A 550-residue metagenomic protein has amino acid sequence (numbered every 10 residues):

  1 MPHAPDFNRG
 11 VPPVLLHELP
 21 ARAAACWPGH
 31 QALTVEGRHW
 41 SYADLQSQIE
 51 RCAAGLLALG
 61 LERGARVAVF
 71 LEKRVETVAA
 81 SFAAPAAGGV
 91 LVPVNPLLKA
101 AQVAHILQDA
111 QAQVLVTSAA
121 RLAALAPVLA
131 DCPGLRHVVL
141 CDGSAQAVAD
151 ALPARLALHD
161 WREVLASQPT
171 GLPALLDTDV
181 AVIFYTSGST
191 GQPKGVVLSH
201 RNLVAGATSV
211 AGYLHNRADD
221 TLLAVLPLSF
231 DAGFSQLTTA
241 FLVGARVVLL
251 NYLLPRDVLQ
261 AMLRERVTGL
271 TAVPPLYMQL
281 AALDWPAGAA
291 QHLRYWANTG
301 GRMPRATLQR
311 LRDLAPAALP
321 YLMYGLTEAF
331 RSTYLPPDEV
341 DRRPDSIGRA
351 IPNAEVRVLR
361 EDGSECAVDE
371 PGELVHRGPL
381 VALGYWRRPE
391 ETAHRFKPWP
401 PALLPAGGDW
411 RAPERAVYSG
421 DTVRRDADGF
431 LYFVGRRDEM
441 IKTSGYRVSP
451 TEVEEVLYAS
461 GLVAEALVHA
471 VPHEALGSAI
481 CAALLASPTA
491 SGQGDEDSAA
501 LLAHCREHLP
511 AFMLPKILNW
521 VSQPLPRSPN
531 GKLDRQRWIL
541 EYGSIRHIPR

Functional and structural regions predicted by a protein language model:
N8-P13, A21, G29-R74, V78-F82 (+2 more regions): Conserved AMP-binding/adenylate-forming core of the ANL superfamily
P13, A157-H159, S167-Y185, Q192 (+1 more regions): Conserved pre-ATP/AMP-binding loop-to-beta segment of ANL
G37, A123-D177: ANL superfamily adenylate-forming
S41-A43, A181-A205: Conserved AMP-binding A3 loop
L98, L115-T117, M262, L270 (+5 more regions): AMP-binding/adenylate-forming catalytic core of the ANL superfamily
C141, P510-K532: AMP-binding/adenylate-forming catalytic domain of the ANL superfamily
V204-T221, L228-G269, L283: Conserved AMP-binding/adenylation subdomain of ANL enzymes
V267-A272, A281-R343, E355, E365: Gly/Ser/Thr-rich phosphate-binding loop
